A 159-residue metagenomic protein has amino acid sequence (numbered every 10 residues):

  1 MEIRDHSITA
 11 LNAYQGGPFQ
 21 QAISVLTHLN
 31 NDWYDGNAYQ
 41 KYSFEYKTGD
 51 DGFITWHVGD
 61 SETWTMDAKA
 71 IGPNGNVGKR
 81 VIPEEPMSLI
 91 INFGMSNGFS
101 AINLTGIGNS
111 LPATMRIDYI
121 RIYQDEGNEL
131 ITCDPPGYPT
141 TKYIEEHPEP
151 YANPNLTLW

Functional and structural regions predicted by a protein language model:
M1-W159: GH16 jelly-roll
